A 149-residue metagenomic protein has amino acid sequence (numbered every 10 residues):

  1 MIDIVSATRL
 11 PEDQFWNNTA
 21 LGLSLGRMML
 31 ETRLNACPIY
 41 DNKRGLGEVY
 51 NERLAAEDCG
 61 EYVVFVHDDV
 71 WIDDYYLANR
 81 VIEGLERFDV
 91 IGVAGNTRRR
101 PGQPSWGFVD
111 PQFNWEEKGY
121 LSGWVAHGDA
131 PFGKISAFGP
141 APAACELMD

Functional and structural regions predicted by a protein language model:
M1-R27, C37-P38: N-proximal low-complexity "stem/linker" segments adjacent to membrane-targeting elements
A20-S24, E48, E52, Y76-R80: Alpha-helical elements of Rossmann-like donor-binding domains used by nucleotide-donor carbohydrate transfer enzymes
L25-A36, R87-V90: Structural alpha-beta junctions
I39-L46, W71: Short, acidic/glycine-rich phosphate-metal binding loop used to engage nucleotide
K43-E57: Glycine-rich, basic loop-to-helix element that forms the pyrophosphate-binding segment of sugar-nucleotide handling
G60-W71: Short beta-strand-to-loop acidic/aromatic patch adjacent to the donor-nucleotide binding site
W71, Y75-Y120: Conserved donor NDP-sugar-binding/catalytic core segment of glycosyltransferases
Y120-D149: A recurrent flexible, glycine/aromatic-enriched loop bordering the glycosyltransferase active site that acts as
